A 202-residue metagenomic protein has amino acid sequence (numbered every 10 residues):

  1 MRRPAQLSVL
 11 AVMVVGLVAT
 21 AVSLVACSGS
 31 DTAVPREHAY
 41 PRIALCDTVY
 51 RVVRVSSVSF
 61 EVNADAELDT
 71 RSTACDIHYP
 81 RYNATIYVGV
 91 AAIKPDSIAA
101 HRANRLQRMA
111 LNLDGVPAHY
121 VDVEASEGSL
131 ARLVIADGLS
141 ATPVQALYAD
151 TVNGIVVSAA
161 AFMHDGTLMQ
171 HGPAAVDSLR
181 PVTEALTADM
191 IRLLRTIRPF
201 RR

Functional and structural regions predicted by a protein language model:
M1-V15: Bacterial N-terminal signal peptides that target proteins for export
S23-A26: C-terminal motif of bacterial Sec signal peptides marking the signal peptidase cleavage site
S28-D31: Bacterial signal peptide processing site
P35-V55: Post-signal peptide N-terminal segment of mature Sec-exported envelope proteins
L45-R51, T73-C75, A125-I135: Short, hydrophobic/aromatic-rich segments at coil-to-beta transitions
V52-M109: Secretory pathway targeting signatures of secreted, lumenal, and periplasmic proteins
R105-A160: Signature of long, low-cysteine stretches enriched in small and polar/charged residues
A159-R202: Surface-exposed amphipathic alpha-helical segments
